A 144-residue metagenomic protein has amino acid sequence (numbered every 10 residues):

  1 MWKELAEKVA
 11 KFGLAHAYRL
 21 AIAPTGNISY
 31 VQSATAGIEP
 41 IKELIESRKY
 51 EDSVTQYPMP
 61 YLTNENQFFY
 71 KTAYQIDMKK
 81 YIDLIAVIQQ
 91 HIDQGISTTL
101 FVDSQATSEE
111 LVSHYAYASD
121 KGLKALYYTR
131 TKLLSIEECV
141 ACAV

Functional and structural regions predicted by a protein language model:
M1-L5: Conserved, charged catalytic cores of large soluble enzymes
E7-V144: Catalytic alpha/beta core of large soluble enzyme barrels
